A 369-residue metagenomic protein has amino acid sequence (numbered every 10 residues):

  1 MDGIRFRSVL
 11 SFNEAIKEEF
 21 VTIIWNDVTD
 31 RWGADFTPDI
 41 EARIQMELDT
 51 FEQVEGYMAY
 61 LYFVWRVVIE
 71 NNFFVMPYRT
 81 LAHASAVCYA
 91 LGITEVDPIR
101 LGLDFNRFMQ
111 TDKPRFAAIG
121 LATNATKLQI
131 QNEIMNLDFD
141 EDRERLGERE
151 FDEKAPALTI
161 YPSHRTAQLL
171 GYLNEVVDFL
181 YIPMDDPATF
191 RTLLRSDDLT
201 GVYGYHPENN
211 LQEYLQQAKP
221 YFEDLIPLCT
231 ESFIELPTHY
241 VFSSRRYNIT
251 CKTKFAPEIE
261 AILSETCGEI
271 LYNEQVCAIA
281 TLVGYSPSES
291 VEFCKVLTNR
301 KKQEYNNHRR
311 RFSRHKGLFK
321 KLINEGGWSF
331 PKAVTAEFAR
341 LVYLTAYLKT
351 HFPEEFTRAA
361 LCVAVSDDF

Functional and structural regions predicted by a protein language model:
M1-F369: Noncatalytic, beta-rich nucleic-acid-contacting surfaces in large DNA/RNA-processing enzymes
